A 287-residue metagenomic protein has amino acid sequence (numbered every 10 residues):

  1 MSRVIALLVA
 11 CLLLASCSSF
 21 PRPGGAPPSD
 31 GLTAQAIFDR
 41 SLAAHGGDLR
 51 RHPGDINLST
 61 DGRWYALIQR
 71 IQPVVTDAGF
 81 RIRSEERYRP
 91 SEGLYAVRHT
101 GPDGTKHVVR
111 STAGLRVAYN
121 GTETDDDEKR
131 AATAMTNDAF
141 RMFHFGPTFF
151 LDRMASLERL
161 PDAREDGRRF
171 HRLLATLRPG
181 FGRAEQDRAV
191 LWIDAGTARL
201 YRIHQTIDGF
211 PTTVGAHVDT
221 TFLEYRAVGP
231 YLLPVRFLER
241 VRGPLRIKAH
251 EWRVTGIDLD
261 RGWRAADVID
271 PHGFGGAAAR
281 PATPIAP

Functional and structural regions predicted by a protein language model:
S2-A10: Sec-dependent signal peptide recognition, specifically the positively charged N-region followed immediately by
L13-S16: C-terminal motif of bacterial Sec signal peptides marking the signal peptidase cleavage site
S18-P21: Bacterial signal peptide processing site
G24, A44, S156-P161, D219-F222: Short structured motifs
S29, Q35-T124, S156-E158: N-terminal mature ectodomain segment of secretory-pathway/periplasmic proteins
S29-L32, A36, S111-D187, I207-V214 (+2 more regions): Flexible, processing/modification-adjacent segments and terminal tails in exported/periplasmic/extracellular proteins
G79, G101, A155, A184-Q186 (+1 more regions): Short solvent-exposed loop/turn micro-motifs enriched in small/polar/acidic residues
D166-I269: Gly/Pro-enriched, hydrophobic low-complexity segments that function as extracytoplasmic propeptides/linkers
